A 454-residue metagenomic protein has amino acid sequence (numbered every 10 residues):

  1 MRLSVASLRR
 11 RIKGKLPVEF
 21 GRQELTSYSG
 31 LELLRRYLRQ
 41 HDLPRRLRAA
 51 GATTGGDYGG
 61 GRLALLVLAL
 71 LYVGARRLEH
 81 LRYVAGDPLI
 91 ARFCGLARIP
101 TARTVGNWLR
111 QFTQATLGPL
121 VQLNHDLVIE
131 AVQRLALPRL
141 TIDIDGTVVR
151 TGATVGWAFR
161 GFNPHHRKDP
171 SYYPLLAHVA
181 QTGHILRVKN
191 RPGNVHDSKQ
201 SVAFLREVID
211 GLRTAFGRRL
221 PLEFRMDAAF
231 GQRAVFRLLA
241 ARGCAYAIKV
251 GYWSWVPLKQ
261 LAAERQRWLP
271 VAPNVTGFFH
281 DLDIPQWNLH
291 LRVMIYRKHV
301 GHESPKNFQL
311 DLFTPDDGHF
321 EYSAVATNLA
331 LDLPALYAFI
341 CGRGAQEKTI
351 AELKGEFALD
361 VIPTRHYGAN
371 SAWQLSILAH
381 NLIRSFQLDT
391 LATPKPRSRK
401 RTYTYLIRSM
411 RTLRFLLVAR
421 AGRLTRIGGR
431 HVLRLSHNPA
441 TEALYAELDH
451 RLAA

Functional and structural regions predicted by a protein language model:
M1-H196, S201-G217, A419-A454: Dynamic "connector" segments at or just before major functional cores
R2-L16, F20, A245-G355, L444-A454: An anionic, glycine-rich sequence signature occurring as long contiguous blocks
Y37, L81, V148, L333-S376 (+1 more regions): Short amphipathic alpha-helical "interface-anchor" segments enriched in bulky aromatics
T54-R62, P315, P363-W373: Structural motif
V84, D145, V188, R225-D227 (+3 more regions): Generic beta-strand/beta-sheet core signal
P164-Y172, R206, A241-V256: Acidic, His- and aromatic-enriched active-site or binding-groove loops in soluble protein domains that engage sugars
F224-Q232, Y252-S254: Acidic, metal-coordinating catalytic cores used for nucleic-acid/nucleotide bond scission and strand-transfer chemistry
D360-L391, K395-P396, K400-I427, H431-N438: Basic, amphipathic alpha-helical segments enriched in Lys/Arg and hydrophobic/aromatic residues
